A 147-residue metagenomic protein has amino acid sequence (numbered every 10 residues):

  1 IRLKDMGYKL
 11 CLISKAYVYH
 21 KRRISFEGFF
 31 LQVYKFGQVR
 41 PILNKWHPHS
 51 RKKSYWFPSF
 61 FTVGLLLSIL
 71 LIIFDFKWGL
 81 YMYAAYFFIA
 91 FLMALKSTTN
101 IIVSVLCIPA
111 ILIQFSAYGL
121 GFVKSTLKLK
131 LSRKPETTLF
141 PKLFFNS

Functional and structural regions predicted by a protein language model:
I1-S50: Catalytic donor/gating beta->alpha subdomain of glycosyltransferases that bind UDP-sugars
D5, H20, W78, F144-S147: Soluble, non-transmembrane catalytic domains of enzymes that act on hydrophobic metabolites at membranes
L31-Y34, F57, M82: Alpha-helix N-cap/helix-start motif at coil-to-helix transitions, marked by capping-box chemistry
R51-S59: Select subsegments of transmembrane alpha-helices in polytopic membrane proteins, especially boundary-proximal
F61-S132: Membrane-embedded multi-pass helical conduit in multi-pass membrane proteins, especially envelope-biosynthetic
L129-S147: Short linear elements at protein peripheries
